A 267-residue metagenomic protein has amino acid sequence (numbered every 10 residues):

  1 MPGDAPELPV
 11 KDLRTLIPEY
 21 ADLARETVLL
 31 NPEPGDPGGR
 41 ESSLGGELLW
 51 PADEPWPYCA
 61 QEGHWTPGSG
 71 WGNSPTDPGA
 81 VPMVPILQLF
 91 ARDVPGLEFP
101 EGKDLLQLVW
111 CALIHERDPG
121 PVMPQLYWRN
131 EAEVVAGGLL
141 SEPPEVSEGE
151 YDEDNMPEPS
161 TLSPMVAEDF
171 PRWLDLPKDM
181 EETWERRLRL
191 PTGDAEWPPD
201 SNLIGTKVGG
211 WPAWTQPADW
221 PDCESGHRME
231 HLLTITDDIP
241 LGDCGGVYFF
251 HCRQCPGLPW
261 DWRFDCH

Functional and structural regions predicted by a protein language model:
M1-H267: Preference for intrinsically disordered or flexible, low-complexity segments and adjacent hinge/connector residues
